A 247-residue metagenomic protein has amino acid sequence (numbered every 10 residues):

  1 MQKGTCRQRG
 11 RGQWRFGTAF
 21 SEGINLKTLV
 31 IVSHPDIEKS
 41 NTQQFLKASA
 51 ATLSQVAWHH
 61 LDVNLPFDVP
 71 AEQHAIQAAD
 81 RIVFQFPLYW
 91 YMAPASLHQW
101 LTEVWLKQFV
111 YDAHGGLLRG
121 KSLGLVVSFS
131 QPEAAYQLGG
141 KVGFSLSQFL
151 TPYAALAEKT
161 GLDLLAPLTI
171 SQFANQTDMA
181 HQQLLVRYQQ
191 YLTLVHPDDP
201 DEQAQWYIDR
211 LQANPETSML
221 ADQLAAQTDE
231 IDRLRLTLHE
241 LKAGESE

Functional and structural regions predicted by a protein language model:
R9-N25: Short, Lys/Arg-enriched N-terminal segments with co-localized hydrophobic residues within the first ~10-30 amino acids
L26-S54: N-terminal beta1-alpha1 ligand-phosphate binding loop
L53-F67: A short beta-strand-loop structural module common to alpha/beta enzyme folds
L65-H74, T177-M179: Structural motif
A71-A154: Helix-loop-strand module that forms the ligand-binding subsite of alpha/beta enzymes
A157, L162-E247: Glycine-rich phosphate/pyrophosphate-binding loop and the adjoining helix
